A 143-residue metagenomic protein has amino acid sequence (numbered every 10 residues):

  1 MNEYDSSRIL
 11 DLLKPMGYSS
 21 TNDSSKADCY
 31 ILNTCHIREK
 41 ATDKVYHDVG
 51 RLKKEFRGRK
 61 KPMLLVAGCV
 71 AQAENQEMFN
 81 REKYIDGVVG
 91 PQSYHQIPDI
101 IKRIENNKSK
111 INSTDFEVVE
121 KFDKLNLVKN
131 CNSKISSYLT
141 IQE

Functional and structural regions predicted by a protein language model:
M1-E143: Proteins enriched for Cys/Gly/acidic motifs involved in redox and nucleic-acid/cofactor modification
